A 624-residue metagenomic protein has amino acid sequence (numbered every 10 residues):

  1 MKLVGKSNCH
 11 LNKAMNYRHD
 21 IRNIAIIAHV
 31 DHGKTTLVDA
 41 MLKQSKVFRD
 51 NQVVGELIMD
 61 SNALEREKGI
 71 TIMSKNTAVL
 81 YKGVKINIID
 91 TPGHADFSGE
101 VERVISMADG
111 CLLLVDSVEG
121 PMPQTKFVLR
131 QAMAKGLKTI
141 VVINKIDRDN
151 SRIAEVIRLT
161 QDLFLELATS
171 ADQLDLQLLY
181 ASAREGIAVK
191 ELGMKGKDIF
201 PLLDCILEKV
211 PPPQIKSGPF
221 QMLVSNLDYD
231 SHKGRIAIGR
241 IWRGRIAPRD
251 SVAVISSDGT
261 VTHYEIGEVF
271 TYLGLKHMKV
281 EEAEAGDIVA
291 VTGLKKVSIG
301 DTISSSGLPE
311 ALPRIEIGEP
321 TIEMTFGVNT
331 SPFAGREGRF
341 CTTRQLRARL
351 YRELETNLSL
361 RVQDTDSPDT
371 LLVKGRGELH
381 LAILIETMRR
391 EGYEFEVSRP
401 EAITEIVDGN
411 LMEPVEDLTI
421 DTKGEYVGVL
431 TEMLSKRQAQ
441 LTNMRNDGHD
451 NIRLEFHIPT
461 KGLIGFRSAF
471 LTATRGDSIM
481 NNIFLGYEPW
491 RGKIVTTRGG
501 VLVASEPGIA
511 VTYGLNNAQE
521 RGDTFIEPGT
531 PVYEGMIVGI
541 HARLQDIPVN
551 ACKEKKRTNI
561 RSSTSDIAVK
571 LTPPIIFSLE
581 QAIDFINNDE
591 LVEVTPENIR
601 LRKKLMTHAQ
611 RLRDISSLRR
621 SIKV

Functional and structural regions predicted by a protein language model:
K2-V115, E119-P121, E155, L159 (+1 more regions): P-loop NTPase switch module centered on the Walker A-proximal segment
H19-T35, A95, A108, V118-R130 (+16 more regions): Conserved structured catalytic cores and adjacent interaction surfaces of nucleotide-binding/hydrolyzing enzymes
I26-A28, N76, Y81, V141-I143 (+20 more regions): Flexible glycine-/small-residue-rich
D31, L37, G69, I88-D90 (+18 more regions): Residue-level signature of catalytic and energy-coupling elements of molecular machines, predominantly ATP/GTP-dependent
V53-L57, L167-L179, P213-L223, G259-Y272 (+9 more regions): Interdomain boundary/hinge elements
K138, R148-E208: Canonical P-loop GTPase G-domain recognition
Q221-M324, A334-R336, G499, G508-T558 (+2 more regions): Conserved nucleotide-binding/hydrolysis modules and their immediate coupling elements across P-loop/ASCE NTPase motors
Y272, H277-V280, M412, I458 (+2 more regions): Long insertion/accessory domains within large nucleic-acid-processing enzymes
